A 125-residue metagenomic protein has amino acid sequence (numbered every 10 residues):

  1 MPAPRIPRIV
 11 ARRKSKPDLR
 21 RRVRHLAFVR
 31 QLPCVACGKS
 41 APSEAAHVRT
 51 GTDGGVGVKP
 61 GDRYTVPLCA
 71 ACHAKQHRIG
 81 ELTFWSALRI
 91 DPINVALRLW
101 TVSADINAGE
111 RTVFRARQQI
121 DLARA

Functional and structural regions predicted by a protein language model:
M1-A27, Q31-E44, D53, L97-A125: A boundary/linker detector
P33, T52, L68, L88: Solvent-exposed, flexible loop/coil residues
S43-G51, A70-K75: Histidine-centered catalytic micro-motifs
R49-G55, R78, N107: Intrinsically disordered, low-complexity segments enriched in small/polar residues
T52-T65: Short linker/helix segments within small regulatory modules
T65-S86: Short Cys/His-centered divalent metal-binding micro-motifs
S86-I93: Catalytic-site neighborhood detector that most strongly recognizes the C-terminal catalytic loop/helix of tyrosine
